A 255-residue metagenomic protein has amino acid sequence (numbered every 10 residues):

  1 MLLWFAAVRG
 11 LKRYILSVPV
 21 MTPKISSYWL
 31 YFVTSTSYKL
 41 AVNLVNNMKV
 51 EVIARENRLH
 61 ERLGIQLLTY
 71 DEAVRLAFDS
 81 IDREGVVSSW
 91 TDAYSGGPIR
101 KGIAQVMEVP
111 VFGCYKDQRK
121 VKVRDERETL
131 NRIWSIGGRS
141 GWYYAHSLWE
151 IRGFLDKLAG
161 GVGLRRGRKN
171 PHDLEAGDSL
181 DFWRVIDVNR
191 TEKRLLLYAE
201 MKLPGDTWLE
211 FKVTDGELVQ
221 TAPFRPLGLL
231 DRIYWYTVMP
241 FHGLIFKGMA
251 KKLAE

Functional and structural regions predicted by a protein language model:
M1-L40, E51-C114: Mid/C-terminal beta-alpha module of Rossmann-like enzyme folds, strongest in SDR-family dehydrogenases/epimerases
M1-M21, L63-Q66, R127-H146, L218-R232: Compositionally biased, charge-rich terminal segments
V20-Y38, N46, W149, G153-D156 (+4 more regions): Short hydrophobic helices that act as membrane-entry/anchoring signals
Y115, K122-R127, W134-K202, D215: Glycine-rich portal/gate segments that line the openings of hydrophobic small-molecule binding cavities
Y198-G243: Beta-strand/loop substructures that line and gate deep hydrophobic ligand-binding cavities in soluble
